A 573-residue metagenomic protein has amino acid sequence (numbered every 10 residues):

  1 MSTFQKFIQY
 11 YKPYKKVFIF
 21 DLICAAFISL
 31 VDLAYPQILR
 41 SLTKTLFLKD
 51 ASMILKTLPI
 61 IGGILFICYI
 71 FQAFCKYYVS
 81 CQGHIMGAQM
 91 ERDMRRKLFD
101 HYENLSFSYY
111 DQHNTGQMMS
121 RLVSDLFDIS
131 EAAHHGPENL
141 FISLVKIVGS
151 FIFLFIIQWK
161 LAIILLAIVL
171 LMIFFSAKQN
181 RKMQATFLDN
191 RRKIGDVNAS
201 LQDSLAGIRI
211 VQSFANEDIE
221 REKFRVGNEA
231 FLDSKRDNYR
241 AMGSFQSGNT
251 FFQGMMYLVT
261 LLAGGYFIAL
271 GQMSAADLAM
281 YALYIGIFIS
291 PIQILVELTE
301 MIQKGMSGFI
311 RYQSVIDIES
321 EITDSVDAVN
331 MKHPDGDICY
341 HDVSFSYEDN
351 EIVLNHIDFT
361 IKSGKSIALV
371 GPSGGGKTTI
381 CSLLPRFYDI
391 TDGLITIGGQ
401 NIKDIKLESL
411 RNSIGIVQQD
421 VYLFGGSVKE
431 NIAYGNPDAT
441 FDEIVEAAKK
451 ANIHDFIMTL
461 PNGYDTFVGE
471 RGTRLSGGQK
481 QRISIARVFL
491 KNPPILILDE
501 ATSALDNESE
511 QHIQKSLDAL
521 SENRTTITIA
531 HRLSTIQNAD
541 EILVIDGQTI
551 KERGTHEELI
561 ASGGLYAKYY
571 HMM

Functional and structural regions predicted by a protein language model:
S2, Y11, V79, G83-G87 (+2 more regions): Juxtamembrane loop-to-helix connectors within ABC transporter transmembrane domains
P13, V17-F27, L65-C68, H135-D189 (+2 more regions): Transmembrane helices of ABC transporter permease
K16, F107-S108, S124-A133, P137 (+8 more regions): An intracellular "coupling" helix at the cytosolic face of ABC transporter transmembrane type-1 domains
F18-C75, F155-K160, G271-A275: Transmembrane helix-loop-helix hairpins at lipid-water interfaces of multipass membrane proteins, especially the type-1
L22, A26-Q37, F66-Y77, I129-A132 (+5 more regions): Hydrophobic alpha-helical transmembrane bundles that constitute the permease/transmembrane domains of multi-pass
L48, I54, G63, F153-A167 (+2 more regions): Helix-loop-helix
A88, R96-L126, A199-K223, G227 (+4 more regions): Short intracellular "coupling" helices and adjacent cytoplasmic loop segments at the cytosolic face of multi-pass
D324, M331-M573: ABC-type nucleotide-binding domain
